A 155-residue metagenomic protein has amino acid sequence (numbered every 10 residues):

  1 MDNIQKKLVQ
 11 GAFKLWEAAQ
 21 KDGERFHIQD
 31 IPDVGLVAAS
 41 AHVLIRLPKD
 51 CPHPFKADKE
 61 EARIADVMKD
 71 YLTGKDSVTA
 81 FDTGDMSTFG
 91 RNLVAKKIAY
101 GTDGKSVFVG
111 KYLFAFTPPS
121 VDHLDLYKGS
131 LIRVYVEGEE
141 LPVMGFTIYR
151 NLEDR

Functional and structural regions predicted by a protein language model:
M1-R155: DNA polymerase processivity clamps
